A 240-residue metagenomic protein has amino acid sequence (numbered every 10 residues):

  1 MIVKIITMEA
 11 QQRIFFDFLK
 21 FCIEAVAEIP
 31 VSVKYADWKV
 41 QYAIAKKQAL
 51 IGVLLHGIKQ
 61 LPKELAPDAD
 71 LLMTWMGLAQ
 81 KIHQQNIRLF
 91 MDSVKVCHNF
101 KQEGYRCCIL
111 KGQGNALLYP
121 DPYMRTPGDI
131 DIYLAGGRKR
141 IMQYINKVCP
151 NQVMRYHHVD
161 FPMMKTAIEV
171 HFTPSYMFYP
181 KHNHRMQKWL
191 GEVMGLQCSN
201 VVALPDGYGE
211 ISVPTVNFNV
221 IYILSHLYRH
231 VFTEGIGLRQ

Functional and structural regions predicted by a protein language model:
I2-G128, Y133-Q240: Conserved NTP-donor binding/palm subdomain of two-metal-ion nucleotidyltransferases/polymerases, i.e., the charged
